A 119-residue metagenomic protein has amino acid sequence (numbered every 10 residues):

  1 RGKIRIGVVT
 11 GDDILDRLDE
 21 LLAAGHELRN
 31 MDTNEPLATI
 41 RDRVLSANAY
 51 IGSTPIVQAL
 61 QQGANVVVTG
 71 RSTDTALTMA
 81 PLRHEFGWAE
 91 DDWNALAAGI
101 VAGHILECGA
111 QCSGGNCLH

Functional and structural regions predicted by a protein language model:
G2-I14, T78-H119: Catalytic or ion-translocation cores adjacent to nucleophile or general acid/base/metal-coordination motifs in diverse
I14-T69: An acidic, phosphate/nucleotide-engaging active-site surface
N48, T73, W93-A97: Short, contiguous, pocket-lining structural segments that sit at or immediately flank catalytic/ligand-binding sites
I56-D91: Charge-patterned, long linear interaction tracts outside catalytic cores
